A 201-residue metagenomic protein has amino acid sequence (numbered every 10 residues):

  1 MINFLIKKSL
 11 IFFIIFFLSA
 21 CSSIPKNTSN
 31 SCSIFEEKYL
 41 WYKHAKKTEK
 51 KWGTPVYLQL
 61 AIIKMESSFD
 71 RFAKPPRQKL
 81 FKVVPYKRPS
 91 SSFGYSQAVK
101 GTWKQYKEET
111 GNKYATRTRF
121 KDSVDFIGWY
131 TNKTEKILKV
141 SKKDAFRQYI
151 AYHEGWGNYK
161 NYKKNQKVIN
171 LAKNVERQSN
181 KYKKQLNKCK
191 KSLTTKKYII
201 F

Functional and structural regions predicted by a protein language model:
M1-L10: Bacterial N-terminal signal peptides that target proteins for export
I11-F12, D70: Short amphipathic alpha-helical "recognition" segments used for binding
I15-F16: Short, linear, compositionally biased motifs with a strong N-terminal bias
S19-A20: C-terminal motif of bacterial Sec signal peptides marking the signal peptidase cleavage site
S23-T195, I200: Catalytic glycan-binding domains that act on GlcNAc-containing polysaccharides
